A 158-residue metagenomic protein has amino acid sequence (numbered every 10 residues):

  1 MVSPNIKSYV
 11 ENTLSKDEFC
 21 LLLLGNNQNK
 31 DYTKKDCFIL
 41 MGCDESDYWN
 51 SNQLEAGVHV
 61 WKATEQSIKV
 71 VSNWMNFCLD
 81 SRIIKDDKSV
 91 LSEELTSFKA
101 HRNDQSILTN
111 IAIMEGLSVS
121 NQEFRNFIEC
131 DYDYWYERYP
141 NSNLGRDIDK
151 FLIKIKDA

Functional and structural regions predicted by a protein language model:
M1-A158: Glycosyltransferase catalytic domains, chiefly GT-A lineage
